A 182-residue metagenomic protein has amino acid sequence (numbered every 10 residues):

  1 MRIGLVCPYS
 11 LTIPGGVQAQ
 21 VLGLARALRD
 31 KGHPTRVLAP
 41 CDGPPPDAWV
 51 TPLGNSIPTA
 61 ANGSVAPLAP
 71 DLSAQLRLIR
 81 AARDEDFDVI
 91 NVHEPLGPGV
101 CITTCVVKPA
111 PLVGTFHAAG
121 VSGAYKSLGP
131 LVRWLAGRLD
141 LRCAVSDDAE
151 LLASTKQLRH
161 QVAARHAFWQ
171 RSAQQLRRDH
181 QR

Functional and structural regions predicted by a protein language model:
C7-P14, V21-L72, R80-A81: N-terminal strand-loop element at the rim of the active site of nucleotide-sugar-dependent glycosyltransferases
P8, H93-E94, F116-G120, R165-A167: Histidine-centered beta-alpha loop that forms part of the nucleotide-sugar donor binding/catalytic region in diverse
V17-Q20, P40, H93, R142-D147 (+1 more regions): Replace "coordinates the UDP/GDP/TDP-sugar" with "coordinates nucleotide-activated sugar donors
G43, L96-G97, T104, D148-L151: Alpha-helix capping/helix-boundary segments
L78-G99, V113: Short N-terminal targeting/anchoring amphipathic segment
L96-G99, P111-S127, L141: A short, histidine- and acid-enriched strand-loop-helix "catalytic/donor-clamping" loop that lines the nucleotide-sugar
G123-Y125, A136-V162, W169-A173: A short, active-site helix/loop in glycosyltransferases that binds the activated sugar's phosphate group
Q170, Q174-R182: Conserved catalytic-core segment of nucleotide-activated headgroup transferases in glycan assembly
